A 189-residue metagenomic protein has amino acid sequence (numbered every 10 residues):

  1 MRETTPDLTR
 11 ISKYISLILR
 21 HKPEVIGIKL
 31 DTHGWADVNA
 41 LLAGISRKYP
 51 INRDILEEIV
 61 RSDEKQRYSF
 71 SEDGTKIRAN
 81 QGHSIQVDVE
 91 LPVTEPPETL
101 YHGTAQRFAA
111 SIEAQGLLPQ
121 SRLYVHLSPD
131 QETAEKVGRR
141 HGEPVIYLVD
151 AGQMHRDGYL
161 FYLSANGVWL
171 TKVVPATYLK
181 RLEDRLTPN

Functional and structural regions predicted by a protein language model:
M1-L100, A105-V125, Q131-N189: Conserved NAD+-utilizing ADP-ribose enzyme module
